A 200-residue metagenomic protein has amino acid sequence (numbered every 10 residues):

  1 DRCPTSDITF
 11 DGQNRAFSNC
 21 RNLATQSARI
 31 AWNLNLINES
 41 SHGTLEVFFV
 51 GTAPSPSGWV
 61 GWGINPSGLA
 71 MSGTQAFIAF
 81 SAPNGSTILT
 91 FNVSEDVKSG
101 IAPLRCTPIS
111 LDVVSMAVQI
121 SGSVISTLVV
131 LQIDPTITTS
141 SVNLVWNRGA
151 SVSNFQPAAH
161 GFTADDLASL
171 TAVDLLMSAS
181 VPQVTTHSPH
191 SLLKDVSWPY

Functional and structural regions predicted by a protein language model:
D1-P199: Extracellular-facing/secreted segment signature in eukaryotic proteins
